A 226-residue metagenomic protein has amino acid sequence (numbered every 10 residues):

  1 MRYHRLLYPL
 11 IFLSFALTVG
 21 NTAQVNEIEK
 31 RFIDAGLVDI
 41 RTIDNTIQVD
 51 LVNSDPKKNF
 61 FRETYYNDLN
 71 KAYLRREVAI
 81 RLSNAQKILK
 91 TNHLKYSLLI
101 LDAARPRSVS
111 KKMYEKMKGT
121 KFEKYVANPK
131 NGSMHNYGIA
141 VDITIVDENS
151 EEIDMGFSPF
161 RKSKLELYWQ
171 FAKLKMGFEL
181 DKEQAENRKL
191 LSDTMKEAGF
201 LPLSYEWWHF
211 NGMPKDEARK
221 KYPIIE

Functional and structural regions predicted by a protein language model:
M1-Y8: Bacterial N-terminal signal peptides that target proteins for export
Y8-A16: Bacterial N-terminal signal peptides
G20-A103, G119-Y205, P214-E226: Extracytoplasmic cell-surface/polysaccharide-interacting catalytic and binding patches
R107-M113, F210-E217: Beta-rich nucleic-acid/ligand-interaction surfaces
